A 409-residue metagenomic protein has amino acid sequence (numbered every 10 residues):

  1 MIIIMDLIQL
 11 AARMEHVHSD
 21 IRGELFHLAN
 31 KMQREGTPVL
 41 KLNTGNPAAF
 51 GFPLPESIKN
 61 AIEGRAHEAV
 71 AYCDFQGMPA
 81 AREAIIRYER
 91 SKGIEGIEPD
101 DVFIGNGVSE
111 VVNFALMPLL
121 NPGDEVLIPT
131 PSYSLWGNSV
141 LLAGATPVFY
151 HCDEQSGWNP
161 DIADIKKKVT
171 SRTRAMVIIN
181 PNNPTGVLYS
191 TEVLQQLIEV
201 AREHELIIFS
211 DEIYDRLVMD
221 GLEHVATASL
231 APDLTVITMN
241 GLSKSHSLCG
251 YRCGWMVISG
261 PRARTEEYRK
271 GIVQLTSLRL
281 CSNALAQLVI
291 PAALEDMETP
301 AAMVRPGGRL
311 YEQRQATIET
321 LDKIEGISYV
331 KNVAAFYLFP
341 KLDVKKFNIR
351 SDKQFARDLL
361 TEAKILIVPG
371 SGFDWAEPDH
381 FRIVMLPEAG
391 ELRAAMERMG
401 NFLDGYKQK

Functional and structural regions predicted by a protein language model:
I2-I4, S91, K167, N348-R350 (+2 more regions): PLP-dependent enzyme catalytic core of the Aspartate aminotransferase-like
D6-I8, E15-G107, F114, C281 (+2 more regions): N-terminal small-domain helix-loop-helix segment of the aminotransferase-like
L25, L42, I62, I85 (+13 more regions): Generic structural signal for small/hydrophobic residues in well-ordered secondary structure, especially within
M32-E35, A143, E203-H204, L234 (+2 more regions): Helix C-cap/helix->beta junction micro-motif
D101, P118-V140: Conserved PLP-anchoring active-site segment centered on the Schiff-base-forming lysine
V148, D153-H224: Active-site phosphate-binding strand-loop segment of PLP-dependent enzymes
P232-G308, I318-T320, L403: Conserved core segment of the aminotransferase class I/II
P291, G307-I318, Y329-D343, E377: Conserved glycine-rich beta-strand-loop-beta hairpin in the small C-terminal domain of fold type I
